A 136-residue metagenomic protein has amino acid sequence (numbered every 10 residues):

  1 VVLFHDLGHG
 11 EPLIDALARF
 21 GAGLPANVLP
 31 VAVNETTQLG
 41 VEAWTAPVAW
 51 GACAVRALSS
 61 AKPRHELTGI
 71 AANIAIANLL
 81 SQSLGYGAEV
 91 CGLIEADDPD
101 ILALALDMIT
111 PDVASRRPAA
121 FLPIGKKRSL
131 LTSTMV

Functional and structural regions predicted by a protein language model:
V1, H5-P12, V31, L67-G69 (+1 more regions): Ferredoxin-type iron-sulfur electron-transfer modules and their immediate structural context
V1-C53, T68: Iron-sulfur-cluster electron-transfer modules
Q38-L93, D98: Cofactor-cradling patches in redox/metallo enzymes
